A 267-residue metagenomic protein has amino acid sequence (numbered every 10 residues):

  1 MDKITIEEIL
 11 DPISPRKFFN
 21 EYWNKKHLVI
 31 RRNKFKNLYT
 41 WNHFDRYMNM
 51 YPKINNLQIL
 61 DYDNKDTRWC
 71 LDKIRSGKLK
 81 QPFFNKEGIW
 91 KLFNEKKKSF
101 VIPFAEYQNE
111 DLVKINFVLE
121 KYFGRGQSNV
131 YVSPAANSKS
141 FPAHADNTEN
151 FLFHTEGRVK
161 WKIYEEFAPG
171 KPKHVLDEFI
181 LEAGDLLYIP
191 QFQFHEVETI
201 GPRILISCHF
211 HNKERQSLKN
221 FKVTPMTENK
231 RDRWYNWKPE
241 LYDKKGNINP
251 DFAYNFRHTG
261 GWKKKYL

Functional and structural regions predicted by a protein language model:
M1-D11, A168-A183, Y188, F194-L267: Fe(II)/2-oxoglutarate
M1-Q81, K263-L267: N-terminal auxiliary "cap/dimerization" subdomain that precedes the catalytic jelly-roll/cupin core of mononuclear
L28, E120-A135: A short glycine-rich, His/Asp/Glu-containing loop-to-beta-strand
L38-T40, E110-L112, S140-P142, W161-I163 (+5 more regions): Short helix/loop capping segments that flank catalytic or ligand/cofactor-binding pockets
K65-V113: Membrane helical hairpin/interfacial module
Q108, N147, Q193, P202: A generic "binding-loop/recognition-motif" signal
Y131-A136, D146-E166: Short, conserved beta-strand element in jelly-roll/cupin
F141, N150, L176-D177: Short, conserved secondary-structure segments in the cores of folded domains
